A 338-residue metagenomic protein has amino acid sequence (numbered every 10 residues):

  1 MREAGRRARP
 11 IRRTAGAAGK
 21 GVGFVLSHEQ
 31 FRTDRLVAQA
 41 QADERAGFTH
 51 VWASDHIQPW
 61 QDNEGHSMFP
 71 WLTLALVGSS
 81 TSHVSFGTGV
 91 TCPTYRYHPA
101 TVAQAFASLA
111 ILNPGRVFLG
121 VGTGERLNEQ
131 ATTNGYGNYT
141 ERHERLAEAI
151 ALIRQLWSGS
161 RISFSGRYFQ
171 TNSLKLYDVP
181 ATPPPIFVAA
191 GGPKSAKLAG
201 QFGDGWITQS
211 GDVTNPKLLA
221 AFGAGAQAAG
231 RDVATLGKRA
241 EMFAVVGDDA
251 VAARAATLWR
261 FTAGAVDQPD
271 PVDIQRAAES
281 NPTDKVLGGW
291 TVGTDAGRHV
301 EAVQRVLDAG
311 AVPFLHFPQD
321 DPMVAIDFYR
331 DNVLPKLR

Functional and structural regions predicted by a protein language model:
M1-R338: Active-site-adjacent structural elements that line small-molecule/cofactor binding pockets in enzymes
